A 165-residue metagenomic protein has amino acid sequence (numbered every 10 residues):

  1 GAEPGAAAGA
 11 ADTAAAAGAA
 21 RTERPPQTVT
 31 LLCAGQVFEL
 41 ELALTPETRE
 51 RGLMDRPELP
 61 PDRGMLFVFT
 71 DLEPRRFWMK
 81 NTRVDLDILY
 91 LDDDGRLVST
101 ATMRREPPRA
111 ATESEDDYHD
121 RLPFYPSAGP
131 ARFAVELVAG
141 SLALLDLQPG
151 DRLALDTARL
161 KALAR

Functional and structural regions predicted by a protein language model:
E3-G5, G9-R165: Compact, glycine-rich, soluble single-domain proteins
